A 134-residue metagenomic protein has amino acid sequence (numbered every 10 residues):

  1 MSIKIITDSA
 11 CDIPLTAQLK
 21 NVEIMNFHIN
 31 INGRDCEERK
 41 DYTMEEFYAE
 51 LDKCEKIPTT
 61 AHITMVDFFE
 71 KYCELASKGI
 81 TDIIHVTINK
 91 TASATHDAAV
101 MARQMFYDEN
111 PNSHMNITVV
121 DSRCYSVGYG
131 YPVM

Functional and structural regions predicted by a protein language model:
M1, K20, S113-M115: Residue-level signal for beta-strand positions within conserved beta-sheet cores that form or flank
K4-F69: N-terminal glycine-rich anion-binding loop in soluble enzyme alpha/beta folds
I6-T7, H85-N89, V120-D121: Short beta-strand segments
E55-K56, I80, P111: Residue-level recognition of short, well-ordered coil/turn positions that link secondary-structure elements
K56-I63, T87-A94, C124: Short coil/turn segments at secondary-structure boundaries
V66-Y107: Active-site cofactor/cluster-binding pocket
A92-M134: Active-site histidine-anchored catalytic micro-motif
